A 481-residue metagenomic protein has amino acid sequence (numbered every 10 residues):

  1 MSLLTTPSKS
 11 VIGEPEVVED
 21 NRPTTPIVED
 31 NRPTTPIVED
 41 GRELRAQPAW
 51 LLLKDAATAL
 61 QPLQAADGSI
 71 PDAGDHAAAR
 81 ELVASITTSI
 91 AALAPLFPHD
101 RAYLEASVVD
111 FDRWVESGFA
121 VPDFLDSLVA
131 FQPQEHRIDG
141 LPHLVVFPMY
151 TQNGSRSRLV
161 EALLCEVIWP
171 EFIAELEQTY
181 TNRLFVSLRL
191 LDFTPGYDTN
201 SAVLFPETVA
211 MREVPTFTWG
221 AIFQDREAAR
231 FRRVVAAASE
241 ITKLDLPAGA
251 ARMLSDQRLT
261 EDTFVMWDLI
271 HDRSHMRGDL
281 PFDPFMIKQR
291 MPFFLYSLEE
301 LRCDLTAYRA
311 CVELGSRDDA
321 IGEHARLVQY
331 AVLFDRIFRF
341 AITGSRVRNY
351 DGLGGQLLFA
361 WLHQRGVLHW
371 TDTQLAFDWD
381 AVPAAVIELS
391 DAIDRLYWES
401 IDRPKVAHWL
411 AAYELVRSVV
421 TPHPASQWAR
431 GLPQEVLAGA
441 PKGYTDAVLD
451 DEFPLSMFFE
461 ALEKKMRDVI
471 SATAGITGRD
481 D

Functional and structural regions predicted by a protein language model:
P7, D40-T151, V160-A162, R403-D481: Extended, compositionally biased alpha-helical segments that mediate assembly or anchoring
D20-V38: Long, intrinsically disordered low-complexity tandem-repeat segments
D40, E261, Y308, V312-H423 (+1 more regions): Long, well-structured alpha-helical subdomains associated with metal-dependent extracellular/ecto-lumenal hydrolases
A91-A251: Contiguous, non-catalytic segments that form substrate-binding/exosite surfaces or channel walls
A251-W267: Short pre-active-site segment immediately N-terminal to the catalytic Zn-binding motif
W267-L280: Active-site recognition of the HExxH zinc-binding catalytic motif
D279-L301: Post-HEXXH active-site segment of zinc metalloproteases
Y296-V312: An active-site-proximal "capping" alpha-helix that borders the catalytic cofactor pocket
